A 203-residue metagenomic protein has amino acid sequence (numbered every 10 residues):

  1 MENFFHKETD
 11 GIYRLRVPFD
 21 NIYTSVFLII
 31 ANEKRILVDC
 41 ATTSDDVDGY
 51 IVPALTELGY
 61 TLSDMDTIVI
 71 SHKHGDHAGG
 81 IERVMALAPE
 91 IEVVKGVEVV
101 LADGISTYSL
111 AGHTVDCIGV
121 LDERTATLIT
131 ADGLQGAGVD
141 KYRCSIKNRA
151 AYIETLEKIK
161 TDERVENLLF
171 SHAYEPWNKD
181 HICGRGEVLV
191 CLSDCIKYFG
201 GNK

Functional and structural regions predicted by a protein language model:
E2-E57, G119-D132: Conserved beta-strand hairpin/beta-sheet module of binuclear metal-dependent hydrolase folds, prominently
F4-F5, E33, T56, M65-D66 (+3 more regions): A structural signal for the main folded, soluble domain(s) of proteins
P18-I22, K73-G75, A111-V115: Short beta->alpha connector loops
R35, T42-S44, S109-F199: Metallo-beta-lactamase
V47-K95: Active-site metal-binding motif and surrounding structural segment of the metallo-beta-lactamase
L58-S63, A102-D103, E123, D162-E163: Glycine-rich phosphate-binding loop signature in dinucleotide/nucleotide-binding domains
G104-Y108: Conserved N-terminal boundary motif of the eukaryotic protein kinase catalytic domain
G201-K203: C-terminal regulatory/interaction regions
